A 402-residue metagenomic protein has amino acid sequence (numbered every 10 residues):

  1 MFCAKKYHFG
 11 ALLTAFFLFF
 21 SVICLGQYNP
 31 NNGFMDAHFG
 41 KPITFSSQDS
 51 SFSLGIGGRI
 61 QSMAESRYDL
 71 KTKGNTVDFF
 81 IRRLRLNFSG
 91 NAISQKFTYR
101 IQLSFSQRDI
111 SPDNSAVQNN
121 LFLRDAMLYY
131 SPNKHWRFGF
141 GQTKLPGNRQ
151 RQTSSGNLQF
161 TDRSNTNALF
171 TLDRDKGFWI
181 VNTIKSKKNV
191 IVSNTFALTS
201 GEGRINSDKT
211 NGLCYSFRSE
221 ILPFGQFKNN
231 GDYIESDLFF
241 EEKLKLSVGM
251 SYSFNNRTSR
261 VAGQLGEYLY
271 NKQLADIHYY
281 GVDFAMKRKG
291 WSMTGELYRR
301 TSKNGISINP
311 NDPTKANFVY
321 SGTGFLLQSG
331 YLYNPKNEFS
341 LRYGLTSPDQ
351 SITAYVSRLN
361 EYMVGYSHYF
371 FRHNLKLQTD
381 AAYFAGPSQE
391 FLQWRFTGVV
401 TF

Functional and structural regions predicted by a protein language model:
M1-N29, F402: Bacterial Sec-dependent N-terminal signal peptides
L25-I56, Q226-K245, T258, F371-L375: Outer-membrane beta-barrel biogenesis signature
Q27-Y28, R59-Y68, M250-Q264: Short glycine/proline- and aromatic-enriched beta-strand/turn motifs that initiate or cap beta-hairpins
M35, T76-F80, Q118-N120, L169-L172 (+6 more regions): Short sequence motifs at beta-strands and strand-loop junctions characteristic of Gram-negative outer-membrane
P42-Y68, K73-R204, D208-G225, F325-S340 (+2 more regions): Outer membrane beta-barrel
Y68-G74, I110-F122, Q152-G156, N206-T210 (+5 more regions): Outer-membrane beta-barrel translocator domains and adjoining extracellular loop/strand segments of Gram-negative
T210, E220-L222, K228-D349: Detector for outer-membrane/organellar transmembrane beta-barrel domains, recognizing the amphipathic beta-strand
S216-Q226, Y366-H368, L375, E390-F402: Outer-membrane beta-barrel "beta-signal"
